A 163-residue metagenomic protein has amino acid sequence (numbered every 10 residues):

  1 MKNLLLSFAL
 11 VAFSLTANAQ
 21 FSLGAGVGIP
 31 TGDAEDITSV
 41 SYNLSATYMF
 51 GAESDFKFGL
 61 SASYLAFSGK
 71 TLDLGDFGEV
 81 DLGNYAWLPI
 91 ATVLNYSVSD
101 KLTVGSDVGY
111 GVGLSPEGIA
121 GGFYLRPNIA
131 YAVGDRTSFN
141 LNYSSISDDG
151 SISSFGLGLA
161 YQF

Functional and structural regions predicted by a protein language model:
M1-S22: Cleavable N-terminal export/targeting peptides
A17-G59, L65-A66, K70, I152-F163: Short glycine/proline- and aromatic-enriched beta-strand/turn motifs that initiate or cap beta-hairpins
F21-L23, S54-F58, K101-V104, A130-L141: Repeated loop/turn-to-beta-strand initiation elements of outer-membrane beta-barrel proteins
A25-I29, L60-Y64, T92-L94, S106-Y110 (+2 more regions): Transmembrane beta-barrel strands of outer-membrane/channel proteins
T31-T38, Y64-A86, V112-A120, G150: Flexible, solvent-exposed loop segments that connect beta-strands
G32, A66-L72, A120-F163: Predominantly the C-terminal beta-signal and adjacent terminal strand-loop region of outer-membrane beta-barrel
L82, P89-Y96: Extended, folded domain segments that form the structural surfaces/walls around functional sites
S97-I119: Mid-chain, well-packed structural core segment of small domains
